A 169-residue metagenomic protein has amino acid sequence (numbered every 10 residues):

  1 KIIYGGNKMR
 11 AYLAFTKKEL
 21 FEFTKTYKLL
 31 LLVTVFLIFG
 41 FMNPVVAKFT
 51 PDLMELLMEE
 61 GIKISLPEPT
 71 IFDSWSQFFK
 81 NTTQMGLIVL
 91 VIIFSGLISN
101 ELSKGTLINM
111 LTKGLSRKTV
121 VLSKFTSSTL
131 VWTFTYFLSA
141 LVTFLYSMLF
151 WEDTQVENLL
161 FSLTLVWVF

Functional and structural regions predicted by a protein language model:
K1-K8: Short, Lys/Arg-enriched N-terminal segments with co-localized hydrophobic residues within the first ~10-30 amino acids
K8-F36: Aromatic- and glycine-rich beta-strand/loop motifs that create alpha-glucan
A11-A14, I88, N100: Short hydrophobic/aromatic segments of transmembrane alpha-helices and their interfaces
E22-T26, N81-Q84, N100, K104: Membrane-interface junctions
T34-I92, L97, L122-F169: Secretory targeting signals
L97-T129: Helix-loop-helix units of permease transmembrane domains in multi-pass membrane transporters, especially ABC
